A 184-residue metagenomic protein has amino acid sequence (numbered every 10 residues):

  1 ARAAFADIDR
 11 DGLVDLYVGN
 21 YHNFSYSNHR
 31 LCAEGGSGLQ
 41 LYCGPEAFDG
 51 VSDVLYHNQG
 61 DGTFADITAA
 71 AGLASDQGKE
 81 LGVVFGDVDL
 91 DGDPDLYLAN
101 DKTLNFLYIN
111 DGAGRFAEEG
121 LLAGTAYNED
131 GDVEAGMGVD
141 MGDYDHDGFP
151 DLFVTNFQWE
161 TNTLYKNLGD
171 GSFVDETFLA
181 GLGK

Functional and structural regions predicted by a protein language model:
A1-K184: Acidic, glycine/proline-rich Ca2+-coordinating loop motifs
